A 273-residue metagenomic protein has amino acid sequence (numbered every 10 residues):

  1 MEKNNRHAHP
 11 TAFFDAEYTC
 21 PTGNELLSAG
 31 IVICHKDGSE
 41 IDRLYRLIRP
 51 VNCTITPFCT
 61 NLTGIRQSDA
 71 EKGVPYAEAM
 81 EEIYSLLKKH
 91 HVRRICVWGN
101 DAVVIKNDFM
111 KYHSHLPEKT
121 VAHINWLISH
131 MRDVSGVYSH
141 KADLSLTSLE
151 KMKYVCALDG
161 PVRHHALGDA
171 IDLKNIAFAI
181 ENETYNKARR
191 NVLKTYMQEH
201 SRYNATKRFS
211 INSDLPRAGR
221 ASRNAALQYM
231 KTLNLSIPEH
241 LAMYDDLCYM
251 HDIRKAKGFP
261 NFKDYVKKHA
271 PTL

Functional and structural regions predicted by a protein language model:
M1-N24, C34-I41, E71-L273: DEDD superfamily 3′-5′ metal-dependent exonuclease/proofreading module
A29-I33: Short beta-strand scaffold segments in enzyme catalytic cores
G38-T63, Q67: Short, surface-exposed acidic-centric catalytic microdomains
